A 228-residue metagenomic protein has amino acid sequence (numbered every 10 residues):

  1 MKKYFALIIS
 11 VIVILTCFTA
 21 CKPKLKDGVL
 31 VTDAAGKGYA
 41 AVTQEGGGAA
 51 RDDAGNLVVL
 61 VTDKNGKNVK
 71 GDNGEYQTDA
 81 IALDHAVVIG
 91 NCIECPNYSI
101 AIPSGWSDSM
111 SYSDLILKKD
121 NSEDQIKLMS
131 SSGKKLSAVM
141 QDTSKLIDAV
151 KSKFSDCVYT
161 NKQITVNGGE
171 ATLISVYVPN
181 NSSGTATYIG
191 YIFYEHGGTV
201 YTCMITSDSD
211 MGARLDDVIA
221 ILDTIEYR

Functional and structural regions predicted by a protein language model:
M1-Y4, I9: Positively charged n-region of N-terminal signal peptides that target proteins for export
T16-A20: C-terminal motif of bacterial Sec signal peptides marking the signal peptidase cleavage site
C21-L30: Bacterial lipoprotein signal-peptidase II cleavage site
T32-E94: N-terminal low-complexity, Pro/Thr/Ser-rich intrinsically disordered segments that act as propeptides or flexible
G48, V87-C92, D114, N167-S175: Short, hydrophobic/aromatic-rich segments at coil-to-beta transitions
C95-K145: Secretory pathway targeting signatures of secreted, lumenal, and periplasmic proteins
W106, Y201-R228: Surface-exposed amphipathic alpha-helical segments
I147-H196: Signature of long, low-cysteine stretches enriched in small and polar/charged residues
